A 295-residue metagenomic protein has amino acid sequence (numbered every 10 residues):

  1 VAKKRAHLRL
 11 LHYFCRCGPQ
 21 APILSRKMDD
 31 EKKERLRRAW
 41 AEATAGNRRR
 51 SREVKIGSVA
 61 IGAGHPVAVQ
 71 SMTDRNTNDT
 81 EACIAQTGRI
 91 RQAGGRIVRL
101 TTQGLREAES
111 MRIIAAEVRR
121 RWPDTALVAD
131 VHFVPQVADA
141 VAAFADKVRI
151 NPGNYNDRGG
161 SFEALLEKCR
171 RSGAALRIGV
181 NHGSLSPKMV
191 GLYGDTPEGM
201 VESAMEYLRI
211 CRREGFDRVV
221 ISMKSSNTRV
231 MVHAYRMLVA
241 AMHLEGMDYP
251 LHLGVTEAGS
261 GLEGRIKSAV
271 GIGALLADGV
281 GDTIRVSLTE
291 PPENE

Functional and structural regions predicted by a protein language model:
D29-S71: N-terminal amphipathic alpha-helix/helix-capping segment at the start of soluble metabolic enzymes
G64-A82, A126-F133, G153, M189-V201 (+1 more regions): Active-site mouth loops of central-metabolism enzymes
V69, D130, I178, I221 (+1 more regions): Conserved, mostly hydrophobic/aromatic
D74, D79, Q92-V118, I150-D157 (+1 more regions): Glycine-rich, proline-tolerant flexible connector loops at the mouths of alpha/beta enzymes
R96-I97, A145-G159, D278-P292: Glycine-rich phosphate-binding active-site loops on the catalytic face of alpha/beta enzymes
R106-A129, L165-G173, L238-M247: Alpha-helix-loop-beta-strand connector modules within alpha/beta enzyme cores
V148-N151, A174-G183, L251-H252: Non-cysteine beta-strand/loop elements that form the S-adenosyl-L-methionine
N181, K188-E295: Catalytic alpha/beta core domains of metabolic enzymes, predominantly
